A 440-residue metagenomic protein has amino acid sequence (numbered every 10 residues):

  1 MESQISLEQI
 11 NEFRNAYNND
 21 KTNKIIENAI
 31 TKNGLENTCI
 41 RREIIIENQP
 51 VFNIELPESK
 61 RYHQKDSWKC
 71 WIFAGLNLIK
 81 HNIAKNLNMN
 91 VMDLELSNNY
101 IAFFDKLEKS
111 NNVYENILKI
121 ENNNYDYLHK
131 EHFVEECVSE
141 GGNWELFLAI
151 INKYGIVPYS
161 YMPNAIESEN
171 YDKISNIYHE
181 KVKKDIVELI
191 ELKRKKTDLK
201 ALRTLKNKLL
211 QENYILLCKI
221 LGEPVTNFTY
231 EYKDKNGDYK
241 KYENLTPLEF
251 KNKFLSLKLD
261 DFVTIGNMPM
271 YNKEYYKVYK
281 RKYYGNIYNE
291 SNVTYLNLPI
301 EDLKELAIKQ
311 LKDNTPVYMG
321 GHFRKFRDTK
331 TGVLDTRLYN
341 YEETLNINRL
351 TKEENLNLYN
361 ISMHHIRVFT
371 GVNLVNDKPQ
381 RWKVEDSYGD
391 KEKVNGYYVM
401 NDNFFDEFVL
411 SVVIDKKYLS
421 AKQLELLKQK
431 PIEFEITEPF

Functional and structural regions predicted by a protein language model:
E2-S59: N-terminal regions that are enriched for targeting/export leaders and immediately downstream pro/stem segments
S3-Q4, K196-F440: Active-site signature of cysteine proteases
L56-D66, F133-V138, S291-N297, A307: Second-shell loop/turn segments in exported
E58, Q64, N77-K109: Post-signal peptide N-terminal segment of secreted/secretory-pathway proteins
K60-K65, A74-N77, F103-L107, G155 (+4 more regions): Short, flexible loop/turn elements at secondary-structure junctions
K65-I79, V138-E145, H365: Active-site nucleophilic cysteine motif
A74-N90, Y154-Y159, V182, T315 (+1 more regions): A generic secondary-structure signal for well-formed alpha-helical elements
L94-Y232, N236: Papain-like cysteine protease catalytic cores
